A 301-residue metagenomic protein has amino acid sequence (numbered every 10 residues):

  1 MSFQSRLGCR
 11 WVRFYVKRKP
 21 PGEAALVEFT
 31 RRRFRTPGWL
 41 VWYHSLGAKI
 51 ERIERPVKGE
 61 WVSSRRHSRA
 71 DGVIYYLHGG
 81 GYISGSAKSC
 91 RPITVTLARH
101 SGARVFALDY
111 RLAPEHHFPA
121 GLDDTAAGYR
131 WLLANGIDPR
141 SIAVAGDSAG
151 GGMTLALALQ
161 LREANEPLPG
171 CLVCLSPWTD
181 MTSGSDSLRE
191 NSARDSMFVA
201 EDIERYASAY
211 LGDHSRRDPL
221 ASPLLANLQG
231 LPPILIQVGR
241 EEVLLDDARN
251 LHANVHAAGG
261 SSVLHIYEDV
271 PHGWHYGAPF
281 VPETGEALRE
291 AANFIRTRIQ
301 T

Functional and structural regions predicted by a protein language model:
M1-H67, Q300-T301: A glycine/proline-hinged amphipathic helix-loop "lid/cap" segment that gates access to hydrophobic ligand pockets
I50-T301: Alpha/beta-hydrolase superfamily serine-hydrolase fold, recognizing
